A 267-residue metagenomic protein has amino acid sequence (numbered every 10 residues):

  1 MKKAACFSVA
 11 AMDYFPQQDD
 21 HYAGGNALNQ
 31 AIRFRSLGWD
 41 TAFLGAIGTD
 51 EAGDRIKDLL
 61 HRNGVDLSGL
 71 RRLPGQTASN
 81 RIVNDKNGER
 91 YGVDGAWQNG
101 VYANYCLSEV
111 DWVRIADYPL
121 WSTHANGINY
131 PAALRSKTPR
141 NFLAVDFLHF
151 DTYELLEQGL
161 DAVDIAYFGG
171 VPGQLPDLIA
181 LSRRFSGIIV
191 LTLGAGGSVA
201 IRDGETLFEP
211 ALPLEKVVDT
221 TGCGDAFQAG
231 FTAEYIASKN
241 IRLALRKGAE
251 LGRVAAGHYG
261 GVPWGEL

Functional and structural regions predicted by a protein language model:
M1-A5, L59-R62, L67-R72, D85-T206: Ribokinase/PfkB-type carbohydrate-kinase core domain
K3, M12-N80, N84-N87, W97 (+1 more regions): Substrate-binding N-lobe of the ribokinase-like
S8, G45-I47, L193: Short beta-strand/turn micro-motifs composed of small residues that flank or help shape donor/cofactor-binding pockets
V9, D13, D146, D219 (+1 more regions): Acidic active-site catalytic centers that drive phospho-/nucleotidyl reactions and related ester hydrolyses
A10-D13, N99, G196, E215: Active-site/binding-pocket entry motifs
Y14-G24, P210-G222: Short pre-catalytic strand/loop immediately N-terminal to key active-site residues, enriched for Gly-Thr
F34, T192, G224: Short, conserved phosphate/pyrophosphate- and ester-handling motifs at nucleotide-, phospho-/glycolipid
L212-L267: Conserved post-catalytic alpha-helical subdomain immediately downstream of the catalytic base and nucleotide-binding
